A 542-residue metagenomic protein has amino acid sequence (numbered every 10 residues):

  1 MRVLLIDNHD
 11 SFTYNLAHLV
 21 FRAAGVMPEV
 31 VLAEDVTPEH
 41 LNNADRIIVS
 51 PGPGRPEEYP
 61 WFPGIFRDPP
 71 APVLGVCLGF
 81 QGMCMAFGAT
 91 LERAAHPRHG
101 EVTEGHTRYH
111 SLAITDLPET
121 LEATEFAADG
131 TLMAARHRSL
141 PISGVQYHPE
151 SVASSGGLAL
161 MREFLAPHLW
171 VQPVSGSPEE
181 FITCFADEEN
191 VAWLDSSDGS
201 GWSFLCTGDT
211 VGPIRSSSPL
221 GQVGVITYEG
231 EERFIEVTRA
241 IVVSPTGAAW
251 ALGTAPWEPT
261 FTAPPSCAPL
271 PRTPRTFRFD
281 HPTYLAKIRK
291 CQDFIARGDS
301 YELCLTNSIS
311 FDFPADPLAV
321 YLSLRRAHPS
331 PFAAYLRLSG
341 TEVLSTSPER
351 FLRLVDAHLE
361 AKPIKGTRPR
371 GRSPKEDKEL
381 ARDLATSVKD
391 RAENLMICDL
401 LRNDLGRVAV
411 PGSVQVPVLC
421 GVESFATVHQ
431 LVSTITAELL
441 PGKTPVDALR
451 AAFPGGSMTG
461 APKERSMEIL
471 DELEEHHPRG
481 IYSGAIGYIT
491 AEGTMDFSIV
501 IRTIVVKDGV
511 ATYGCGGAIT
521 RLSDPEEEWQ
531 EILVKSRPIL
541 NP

Functional and structural regions predicted by a protein language model:
R2-I6, D10-V76, F80-Q81, F87: Flexible gly/pro-rich beta->alpha loop and the following alpha-helix that scaffold active-site loops
A17, Y59-F62, G157-L158, P317 (+1 more regions): Conserved strand-to-helix beginnings and helix N-cap segments that scaffold or border functional pockets
G52, L140, E150, S308-I309 (+1 more regions): Flexible loop residues that form catalytic and substrate-binding hotspots at small-molecule/glycan-binding clefts
P60-R67, A159-M161, A319, I499: Charged helix-capping and loop-helix junction motifs
P63-V76, Q81-A159: Pocket-forming structural segment of enzyme catalytic cores
G156-L169: Extracellular ligand-binding/catalytic regions of CAZymes and related secreted enzymes and adhesion modules
H168-P542: Extended alpha-helical targeting/anchoring segments, especially N-terminal organellar/secretory targeting helices
